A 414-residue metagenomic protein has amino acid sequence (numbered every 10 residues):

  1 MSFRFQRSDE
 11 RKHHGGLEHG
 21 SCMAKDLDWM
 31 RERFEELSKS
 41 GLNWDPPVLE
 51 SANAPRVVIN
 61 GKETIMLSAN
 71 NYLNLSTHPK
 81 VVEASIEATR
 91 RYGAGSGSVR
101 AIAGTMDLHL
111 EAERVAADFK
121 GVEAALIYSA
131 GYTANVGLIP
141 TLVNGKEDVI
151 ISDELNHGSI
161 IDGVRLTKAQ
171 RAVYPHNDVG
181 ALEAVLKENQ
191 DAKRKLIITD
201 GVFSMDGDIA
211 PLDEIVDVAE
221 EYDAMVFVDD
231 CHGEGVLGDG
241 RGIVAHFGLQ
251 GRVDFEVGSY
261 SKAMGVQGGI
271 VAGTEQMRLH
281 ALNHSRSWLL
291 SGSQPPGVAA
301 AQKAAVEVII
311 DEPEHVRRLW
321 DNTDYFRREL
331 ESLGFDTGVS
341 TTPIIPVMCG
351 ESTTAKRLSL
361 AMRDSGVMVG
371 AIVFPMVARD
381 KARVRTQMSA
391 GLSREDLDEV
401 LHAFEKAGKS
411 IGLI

Functional and structural regions predicted by a protein language model:
H19, P79, E83, E87 (+3 more regions): PLP-dependent enzyme catalytic core of the Aspartate aminotransferase-like
D26-Y92, A224: N-terminal "arm"/small-domain region of PLP-dependent enzymes with the aminotransferase-like
V99-A103, E113-G137: Short loop-beta-helix segment that forms the pyridoxal 5′-phosphate
L138-G158: Conserved PLP-anchoring active-site segment centered on the Schiff-base-forming lysine
A172-V228: Active-site phosphate-binding strand-loop segment of PLP-dependent enzymes
D239, A245-H280: Active-site PLP attachment segment
S293-E312, R318, N322-D324, E331-L333: Structural motif of enzymes handling amino- and sulfur-group chemistry
R317-F326, E331-G366, M376, D380-K381 (+1 more regions): Conserved PLP-binding catalytic core of the aspartate aminotransferase-like
